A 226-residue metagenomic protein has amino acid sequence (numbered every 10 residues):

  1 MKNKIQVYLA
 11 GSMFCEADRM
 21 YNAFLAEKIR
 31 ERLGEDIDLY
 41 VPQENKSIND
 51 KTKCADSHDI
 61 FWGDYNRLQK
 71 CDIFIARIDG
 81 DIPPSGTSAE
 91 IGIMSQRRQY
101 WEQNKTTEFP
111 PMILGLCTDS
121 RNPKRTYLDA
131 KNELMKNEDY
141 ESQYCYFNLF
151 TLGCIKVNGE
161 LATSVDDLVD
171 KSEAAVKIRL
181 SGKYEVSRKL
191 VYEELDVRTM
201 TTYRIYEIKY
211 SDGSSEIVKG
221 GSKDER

Functional and structural regions predicted by a protein language model:
M1-I205: Conserved catalytic or regulatory cores that recognize and/or transform ribose-phosphate-containing ligands
E194, T202-Y210, S215-K219: Short linear proline/tyrosine/threonine-rich motifs used for host-factor recruitment and membrane trafficking/assembly
S222-R226: A short, charged, amphipathic alpha-helix used as a generic interaction element across diverse proteins
